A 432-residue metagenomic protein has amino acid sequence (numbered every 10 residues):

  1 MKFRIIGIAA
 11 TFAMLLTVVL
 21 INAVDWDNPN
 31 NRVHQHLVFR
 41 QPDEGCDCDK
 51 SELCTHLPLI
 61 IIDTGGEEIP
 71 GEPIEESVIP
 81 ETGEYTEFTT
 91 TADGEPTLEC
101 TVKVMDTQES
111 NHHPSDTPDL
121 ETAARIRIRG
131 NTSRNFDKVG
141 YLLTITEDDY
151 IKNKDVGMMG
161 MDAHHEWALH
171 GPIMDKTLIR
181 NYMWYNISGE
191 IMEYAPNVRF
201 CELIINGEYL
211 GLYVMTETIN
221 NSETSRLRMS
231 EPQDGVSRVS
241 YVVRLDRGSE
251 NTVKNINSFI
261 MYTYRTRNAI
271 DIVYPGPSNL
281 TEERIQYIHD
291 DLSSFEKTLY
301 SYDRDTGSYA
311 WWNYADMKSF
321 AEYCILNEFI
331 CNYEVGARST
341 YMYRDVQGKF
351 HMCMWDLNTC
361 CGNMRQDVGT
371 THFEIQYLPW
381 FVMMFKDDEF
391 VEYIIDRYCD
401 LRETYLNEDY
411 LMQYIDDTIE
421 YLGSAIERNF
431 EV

Functional and structural regions predicted by a protein language model:
K2-V432: Phosphate/dinucleotide-binding and metal-coordinating scaffold of catalytic cores in nucleotide-dependent enzymes
